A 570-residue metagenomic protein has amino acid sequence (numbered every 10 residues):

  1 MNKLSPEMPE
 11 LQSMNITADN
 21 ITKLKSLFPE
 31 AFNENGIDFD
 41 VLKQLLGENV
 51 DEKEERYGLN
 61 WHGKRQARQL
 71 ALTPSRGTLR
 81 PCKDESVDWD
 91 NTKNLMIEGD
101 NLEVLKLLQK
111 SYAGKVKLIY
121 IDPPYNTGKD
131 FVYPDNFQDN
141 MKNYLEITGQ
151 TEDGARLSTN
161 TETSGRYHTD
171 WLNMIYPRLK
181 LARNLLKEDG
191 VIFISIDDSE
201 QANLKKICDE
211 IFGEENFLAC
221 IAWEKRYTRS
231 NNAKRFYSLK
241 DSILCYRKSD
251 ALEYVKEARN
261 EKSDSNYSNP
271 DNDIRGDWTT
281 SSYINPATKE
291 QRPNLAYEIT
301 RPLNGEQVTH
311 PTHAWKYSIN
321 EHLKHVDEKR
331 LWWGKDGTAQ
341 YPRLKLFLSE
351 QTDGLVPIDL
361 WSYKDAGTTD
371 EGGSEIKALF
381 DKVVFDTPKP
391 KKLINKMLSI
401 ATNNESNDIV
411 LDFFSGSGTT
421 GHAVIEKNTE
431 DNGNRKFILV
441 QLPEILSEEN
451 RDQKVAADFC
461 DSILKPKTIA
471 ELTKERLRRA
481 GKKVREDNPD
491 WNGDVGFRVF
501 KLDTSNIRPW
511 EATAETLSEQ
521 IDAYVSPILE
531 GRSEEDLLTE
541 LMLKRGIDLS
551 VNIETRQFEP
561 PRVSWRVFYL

Functional and structural regions predicted by a protein language model:
M1-Y120, Y125-P177, V455: DnaQ-like (DEDDh/DEDDy) 3′-5′ exonuclease domain used for proofreading and 3′-end trimming on nucleic acids
N2, E426-L570: PRPP-dependent phosphoribosyltransferase catalytic core
W61, D135-K142, L172, S199-L204 (+2 more regions): Conserved S-adenosyl-L-methionine
N101-V104, S111, M174-L179, L185-E188 (+3 more regions): Phosphate/ATP-binding catalytic cores across multiple sugar-kinase/actin-like superfamilies, primarily ASKHA
G114-V132, C208, V410-V424, D503 (+1 more regions): Conserved proline-anchored active-site loop of SAM-dependent methyltransferases that bridges a beta-strand
K115-V191, S199, E215, K240 (+3 more regions): SAM-dependent methyltransferase catalytic-core segment centered on the flexible catalytic loop and adjoining short
I175, K187-D189, D198-E257: Signature of N6-adenine DNA methyltransferases within the class I
L239, K248-K377: Active-site-adjacent helix-turn-beta-strand microarchitecture at beta-sheet edges that either contains or buttresses
